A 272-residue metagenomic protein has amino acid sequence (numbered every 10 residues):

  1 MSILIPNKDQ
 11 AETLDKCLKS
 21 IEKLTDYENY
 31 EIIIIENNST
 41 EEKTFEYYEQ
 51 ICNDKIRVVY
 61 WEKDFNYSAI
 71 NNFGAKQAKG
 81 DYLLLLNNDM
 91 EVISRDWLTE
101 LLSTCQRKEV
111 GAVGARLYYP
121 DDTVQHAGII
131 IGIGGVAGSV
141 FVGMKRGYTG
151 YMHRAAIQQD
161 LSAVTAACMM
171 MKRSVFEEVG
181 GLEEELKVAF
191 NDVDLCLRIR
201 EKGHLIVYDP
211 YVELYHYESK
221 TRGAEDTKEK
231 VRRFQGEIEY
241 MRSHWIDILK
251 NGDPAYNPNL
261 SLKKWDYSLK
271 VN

Functional and structural regions predicted by a protein language model:
M1, G111, D121, I133-D160 (+2 more regions): C-terminal, non-catalytic tails of nucleotide-sugar-dependent glycosyltransferases
S2-T13, C17, K23-T25, I34-N37 (+1 more regions): A conserved hydrophobic helix/loop-capping motif in glycosyltransferases and polysaccharide synthases
E22-K63: Acidic donor-binding segment of Leloir-type glycosyltransferases
N37, L86-D89, E183: Active-site acidic Asp-centered loop
W61-A78, D96: Glycine-rich, basic loop-to-helix element that forms the pyrophosphate-binding segment of sugar-nucleotide handling
L83: Short aromatic/hydrophobic "clamp" motif used to bind/position activated sugar donors
M90-V136: Conserved donor NDP-sugar-binding/catalytic core segment of glycosyltransferases
W97-L101, A155-G180, E185-Y215: A short, conserved alpha-helix in the catalytic core of glycosyltransferases
